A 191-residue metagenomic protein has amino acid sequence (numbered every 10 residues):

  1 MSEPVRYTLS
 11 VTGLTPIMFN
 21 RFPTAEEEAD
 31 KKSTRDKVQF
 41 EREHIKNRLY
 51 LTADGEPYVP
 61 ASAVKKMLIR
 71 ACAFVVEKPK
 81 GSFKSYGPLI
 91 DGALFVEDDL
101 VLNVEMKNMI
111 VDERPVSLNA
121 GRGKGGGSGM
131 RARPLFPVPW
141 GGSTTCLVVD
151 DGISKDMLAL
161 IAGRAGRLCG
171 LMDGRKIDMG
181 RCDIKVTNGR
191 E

Functional and structural regions predicted by a protein language model:
M1-E191: RNA-interacting cores
